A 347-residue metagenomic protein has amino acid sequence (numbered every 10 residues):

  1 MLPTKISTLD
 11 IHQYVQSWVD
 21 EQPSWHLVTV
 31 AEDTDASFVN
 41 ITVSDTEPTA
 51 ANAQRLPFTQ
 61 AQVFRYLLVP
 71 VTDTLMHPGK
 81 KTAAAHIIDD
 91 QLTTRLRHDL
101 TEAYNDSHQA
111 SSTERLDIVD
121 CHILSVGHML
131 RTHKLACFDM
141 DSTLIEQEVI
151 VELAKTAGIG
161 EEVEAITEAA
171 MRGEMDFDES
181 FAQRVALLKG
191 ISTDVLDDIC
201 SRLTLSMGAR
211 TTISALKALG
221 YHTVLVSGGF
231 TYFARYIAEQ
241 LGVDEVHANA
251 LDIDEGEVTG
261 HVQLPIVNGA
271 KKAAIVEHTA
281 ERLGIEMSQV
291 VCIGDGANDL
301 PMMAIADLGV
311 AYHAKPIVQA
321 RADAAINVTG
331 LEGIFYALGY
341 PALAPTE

Functional and structural regions predicted by a protein language model:
M1-F138, T346: Non-catalytic pre-domain segments flanking phosphatase-related domains
H12, G190, V195-E347: C-terminal cap/substrate-recognition subdomain and adjoining C-terminal extension of metal-dependent phosphatase-like
Y14, Q91, R95, D99 (+6 more regions): Exposed alpha-helical structural elements
W18, D99, A103, T156 (+5 more regions): Residues that form generic nucleotide/phosphate-binding pockets
T59-Q62, L67, G127-R131, M140-L251 (+1 more regions): Alpha-helical substrate-recognition element adjacent to the catalytic core
K134-A136, E168, V290: Residue-level marker of motif borders
A136-T143, D295-G296: A short acidic Gly-Thr/Ser loop motif
